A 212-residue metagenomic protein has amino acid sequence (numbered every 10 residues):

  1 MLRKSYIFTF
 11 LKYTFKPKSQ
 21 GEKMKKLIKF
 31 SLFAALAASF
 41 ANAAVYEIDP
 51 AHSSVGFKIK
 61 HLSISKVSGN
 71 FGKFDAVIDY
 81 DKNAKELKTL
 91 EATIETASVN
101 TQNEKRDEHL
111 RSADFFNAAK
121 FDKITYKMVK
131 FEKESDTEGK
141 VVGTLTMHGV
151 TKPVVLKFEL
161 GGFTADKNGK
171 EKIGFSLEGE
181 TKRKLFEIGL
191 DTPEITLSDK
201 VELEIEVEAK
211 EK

Functional and structural regions predicted by a protein language model:
M1-L2, F40: Intrinsically disordered, low-complexity Ser/Thr/Pro-rich tracts
R3-K23: Short, Lys/Arg-enriched N-terminal segments with co-localized hydrophobic residues within the first ~10-30 amino acids
K25-F33: Sec-dependent signal peptide recognition, specifically the positively charged N-region followed immediately by
L32-A35, D114: Generic secondary-structure transition motif, activating predominantly at the C-termini of alpha-helices
A34-N42: Hydrophobic h-region of N-terminal signal peptides that target proteins for export in Gram-negative bacteria
A43-K212: Low-complexity, acidic/polar, glycine-enriched regions of mature
